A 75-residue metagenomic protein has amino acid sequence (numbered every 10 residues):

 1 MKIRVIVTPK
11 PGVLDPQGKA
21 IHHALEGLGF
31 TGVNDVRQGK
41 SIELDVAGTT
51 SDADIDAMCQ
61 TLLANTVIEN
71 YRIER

Functional and structural regions predicted by a protein language model:
M1-R75: Non-catalytic terminal accessory/regulatory regions of metabolic enzymes
